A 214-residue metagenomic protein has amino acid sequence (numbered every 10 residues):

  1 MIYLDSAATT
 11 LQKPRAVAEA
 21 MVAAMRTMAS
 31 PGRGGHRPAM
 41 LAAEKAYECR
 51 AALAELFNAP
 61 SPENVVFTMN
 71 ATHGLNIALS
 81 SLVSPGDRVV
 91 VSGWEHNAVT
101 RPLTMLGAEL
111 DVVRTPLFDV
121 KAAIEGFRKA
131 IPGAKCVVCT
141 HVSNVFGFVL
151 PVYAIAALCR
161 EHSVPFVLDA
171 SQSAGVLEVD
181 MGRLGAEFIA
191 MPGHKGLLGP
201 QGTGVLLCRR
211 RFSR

Functional and structural regions predicted by a protein language model:
M1-R214: Pyridoxal 5′-phosphate
